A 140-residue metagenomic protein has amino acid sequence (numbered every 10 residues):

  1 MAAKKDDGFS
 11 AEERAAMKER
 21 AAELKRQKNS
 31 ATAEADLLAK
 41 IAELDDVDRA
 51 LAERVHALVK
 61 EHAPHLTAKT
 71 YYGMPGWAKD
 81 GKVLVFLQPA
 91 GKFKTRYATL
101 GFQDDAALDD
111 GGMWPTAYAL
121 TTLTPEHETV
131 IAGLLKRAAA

Functional and structural regions predicted by a protein language model:
M1-A140: Charge-dense, helix-prone N-terminal extensions
